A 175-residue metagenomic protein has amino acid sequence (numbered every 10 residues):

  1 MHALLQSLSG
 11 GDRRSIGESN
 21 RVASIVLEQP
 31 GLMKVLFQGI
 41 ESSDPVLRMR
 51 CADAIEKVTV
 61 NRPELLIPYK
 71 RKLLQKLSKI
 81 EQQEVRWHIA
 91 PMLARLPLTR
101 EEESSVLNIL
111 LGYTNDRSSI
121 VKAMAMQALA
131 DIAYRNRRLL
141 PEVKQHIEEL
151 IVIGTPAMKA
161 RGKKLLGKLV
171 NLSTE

Functional and structural regions predicted by a protein language model:
M1-E175: Alpha-helical scaffold domains
